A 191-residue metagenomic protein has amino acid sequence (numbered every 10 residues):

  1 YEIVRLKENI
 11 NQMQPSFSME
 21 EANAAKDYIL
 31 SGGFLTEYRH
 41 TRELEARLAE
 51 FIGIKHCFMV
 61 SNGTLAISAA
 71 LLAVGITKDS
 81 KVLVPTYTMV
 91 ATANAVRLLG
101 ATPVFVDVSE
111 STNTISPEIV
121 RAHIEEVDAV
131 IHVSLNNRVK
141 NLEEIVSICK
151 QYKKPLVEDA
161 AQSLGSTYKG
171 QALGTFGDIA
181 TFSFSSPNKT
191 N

Functional and structural regions predicted by a protein language model:
Y1-F34: N-terminal "arm"/small-domain region of PLP-dependent enzymes with the aminotransferase-like
P15, D107, L135, S183-S186: Conserved donor-binding loops in enzymes that form glycosidic bonds
N23, D27-L30, R42-G53, E118-E125 (+1 more regions): Replace "anionic and nucleotidyl ligands
F34-K81, A95-L98, F105-D107, Q171: Phosphate-binding glycine-rich loop
L72-A160, T167: PLP-dependent aminotransferase-like
E158-N191: Conserved active-site segment immediately N-terminal to the catalytic lysine that forms the internal aldimine
